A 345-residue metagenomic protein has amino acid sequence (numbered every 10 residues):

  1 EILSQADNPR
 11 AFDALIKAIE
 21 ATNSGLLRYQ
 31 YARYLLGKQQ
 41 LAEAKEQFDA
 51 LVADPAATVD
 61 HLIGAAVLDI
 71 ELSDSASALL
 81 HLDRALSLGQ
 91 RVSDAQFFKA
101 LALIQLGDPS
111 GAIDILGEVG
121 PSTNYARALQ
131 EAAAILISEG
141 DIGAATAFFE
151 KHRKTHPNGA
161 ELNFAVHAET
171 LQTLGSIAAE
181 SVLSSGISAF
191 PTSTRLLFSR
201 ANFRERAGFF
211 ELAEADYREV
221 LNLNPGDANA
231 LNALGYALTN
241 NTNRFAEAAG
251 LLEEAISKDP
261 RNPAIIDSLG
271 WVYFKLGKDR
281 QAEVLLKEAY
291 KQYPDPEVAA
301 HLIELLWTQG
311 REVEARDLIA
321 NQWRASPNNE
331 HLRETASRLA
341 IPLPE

Functional and structural regions predicted by a protein language model:
E1-E345: Alpha-solenoid helical repeat scaffolds
